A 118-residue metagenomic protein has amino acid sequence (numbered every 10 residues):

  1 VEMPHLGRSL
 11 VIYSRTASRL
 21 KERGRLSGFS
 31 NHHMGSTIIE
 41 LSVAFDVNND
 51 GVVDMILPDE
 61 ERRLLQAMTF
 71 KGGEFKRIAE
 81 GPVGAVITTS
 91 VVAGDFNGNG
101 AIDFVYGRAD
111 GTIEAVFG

Functional and structural regions predicted by a protein language model:
V1-G118: Beta-propeller-forming repeat regions
